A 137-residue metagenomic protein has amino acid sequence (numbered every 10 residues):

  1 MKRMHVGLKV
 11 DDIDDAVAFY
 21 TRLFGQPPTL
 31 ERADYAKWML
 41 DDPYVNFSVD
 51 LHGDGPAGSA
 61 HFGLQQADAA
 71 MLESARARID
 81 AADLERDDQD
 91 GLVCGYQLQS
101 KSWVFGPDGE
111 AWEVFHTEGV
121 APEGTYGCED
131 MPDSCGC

Functional and structural regions predicted by a protein language model:
M1-D15, Y44, H61-F62, E123-C137: N-terminal beta-strand motif that seeds the catalytic metal site of vicinal oxygen chelate
M1-K2, G7-N46: Core segments of cupin and vicinal oxygen chelate
I13, G63-A111, P122: Vicinal oxygen chelate
P27-R32, G91-V93, F115-A121: Conserved catalytic-core motifs of GNAT/GCN5-like acyltransferases
R32-Y35, P56, G95-S100: Short acidic/glycine-enriched loop/turn segments that link adjacent beta-strands
D41-N46, D54-A57, A67-L72: Short, charged/polar surface micro-motifs in flexible loops or helix N-caps
N46-D50, E113: Conserved beta-strand in the GNAT
S102-C137: A generic hydrophobic-segment detector
